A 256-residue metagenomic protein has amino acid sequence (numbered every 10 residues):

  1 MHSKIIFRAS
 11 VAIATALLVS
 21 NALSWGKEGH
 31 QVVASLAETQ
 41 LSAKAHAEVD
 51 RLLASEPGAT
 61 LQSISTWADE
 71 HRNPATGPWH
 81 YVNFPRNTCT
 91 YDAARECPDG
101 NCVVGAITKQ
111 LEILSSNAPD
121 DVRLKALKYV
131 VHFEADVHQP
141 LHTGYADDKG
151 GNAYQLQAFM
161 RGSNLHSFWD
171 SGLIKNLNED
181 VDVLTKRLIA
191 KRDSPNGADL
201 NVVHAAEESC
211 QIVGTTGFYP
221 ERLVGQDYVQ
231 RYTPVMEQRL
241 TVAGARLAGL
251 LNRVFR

Functional and structural regions predicted by a protein language model:
M1-V11: Bacterial N-terminal signal peptides that target proteins for export
I5, L17, T216-P220: Short hydrophobic/aromatic-rich motifs at helix boundaries and adjacent loops
V19-N21: N-terminal signal peptide c-region/cleavage motif recognized by signal peptidases
L23-F133, P140-R256: N-terminal, motif-rich segments that launch catalysis or mediate targeting to/interaction with membranes, typified by
